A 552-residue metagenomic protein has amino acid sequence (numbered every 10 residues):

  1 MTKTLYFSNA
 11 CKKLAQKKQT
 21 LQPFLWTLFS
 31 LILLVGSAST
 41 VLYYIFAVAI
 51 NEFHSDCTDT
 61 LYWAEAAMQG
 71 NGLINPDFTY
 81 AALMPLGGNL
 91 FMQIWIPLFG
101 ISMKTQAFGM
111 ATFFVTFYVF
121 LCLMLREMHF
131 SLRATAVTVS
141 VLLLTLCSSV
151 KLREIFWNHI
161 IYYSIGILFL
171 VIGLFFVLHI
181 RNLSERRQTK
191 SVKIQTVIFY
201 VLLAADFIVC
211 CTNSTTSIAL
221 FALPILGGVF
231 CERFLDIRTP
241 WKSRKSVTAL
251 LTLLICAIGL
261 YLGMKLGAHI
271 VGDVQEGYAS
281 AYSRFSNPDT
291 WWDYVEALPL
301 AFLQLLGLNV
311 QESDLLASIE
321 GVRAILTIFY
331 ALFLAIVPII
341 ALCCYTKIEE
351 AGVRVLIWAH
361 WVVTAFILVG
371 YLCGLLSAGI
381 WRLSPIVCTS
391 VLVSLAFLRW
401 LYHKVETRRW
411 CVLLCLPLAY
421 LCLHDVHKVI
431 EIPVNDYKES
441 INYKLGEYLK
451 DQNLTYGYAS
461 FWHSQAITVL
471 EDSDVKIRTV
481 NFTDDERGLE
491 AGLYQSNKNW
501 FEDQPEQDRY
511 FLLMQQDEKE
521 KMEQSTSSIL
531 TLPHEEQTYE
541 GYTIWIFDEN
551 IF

Functional and structural regions predicted by a protein language model:
Q22-L34, I194-A204, L254, I258 (+4 more regions): Signature aromatic-anchored transmembrane alpha helix within multi-pass, membrane-resident enzymes that catalyze glycan
V35-A38, F108-L132, I172-F176, A335-A341: Transmembrane-helix motifs of polytopic, lipid-linked glycan transferases
F46-S55, M68-Q93, P97, I101-T105: Membrane-proximal lumenal/periplasmic loop motifs of glycosylation machinery
A81, P85, L132-R181, A378-S394 (+1 more regions): Membrane-interface micro-motifs in multi-pass membrane enzymes
A82, D451-R487: Short periplasmic/luminal acceptor-recognition loop of GT-C membrane glycosyltransferases, typified by
I161-F169, A219-L220, A324-L334, G352-H403: Hydrophobic/aromatic-rich transmembrane helices and adjacent perimembrane loops
K190-T215, F221-L226, I258: Membrane-interface alpha helices of multi-pass inner-membrane proteins
V229-D236, E320-E350: Hydrophobic, aromatic-rich transmembrane alpha-helices and their immediate juxtamembrane boundary segments
